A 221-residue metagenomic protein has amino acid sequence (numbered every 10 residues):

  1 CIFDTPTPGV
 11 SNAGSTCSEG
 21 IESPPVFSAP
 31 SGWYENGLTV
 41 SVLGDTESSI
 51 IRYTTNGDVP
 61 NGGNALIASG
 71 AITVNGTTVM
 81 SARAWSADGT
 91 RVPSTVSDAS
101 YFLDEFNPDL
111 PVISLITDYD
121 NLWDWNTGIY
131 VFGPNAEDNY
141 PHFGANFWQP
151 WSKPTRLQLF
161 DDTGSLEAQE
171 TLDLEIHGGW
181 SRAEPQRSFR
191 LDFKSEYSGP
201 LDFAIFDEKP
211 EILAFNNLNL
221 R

Functional and structural regions predicted by a protein language model:
C1-P154, L159-D173, S195: Short, compositionally stereotyped local motifs that mark structural "simplifiers"
L159, D173-R221: Conserved oxyanion/phosphate-binding beta-strand-loop segments in alpha/beta enzyme cores
